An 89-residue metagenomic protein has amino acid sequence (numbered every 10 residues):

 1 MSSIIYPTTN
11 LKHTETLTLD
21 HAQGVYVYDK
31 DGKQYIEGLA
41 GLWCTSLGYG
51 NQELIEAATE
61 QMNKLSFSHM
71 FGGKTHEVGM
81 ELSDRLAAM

Functional and structural regions predicted by a protein language model:
M1-Y26, A40, K64, G73 (+1 more regions): Active-site-adjacent loop/helix segments that line or gate small-molecule/cofactor pockets in enzymes
D29-K30: Short, acidic, Ser/Thr-enriched surface-loop or helix-capping motifs
Q34-M89: Glycine-rich loop-to-alpha-helix module at the N-terminal edge of alpha/beta enzyme cores
